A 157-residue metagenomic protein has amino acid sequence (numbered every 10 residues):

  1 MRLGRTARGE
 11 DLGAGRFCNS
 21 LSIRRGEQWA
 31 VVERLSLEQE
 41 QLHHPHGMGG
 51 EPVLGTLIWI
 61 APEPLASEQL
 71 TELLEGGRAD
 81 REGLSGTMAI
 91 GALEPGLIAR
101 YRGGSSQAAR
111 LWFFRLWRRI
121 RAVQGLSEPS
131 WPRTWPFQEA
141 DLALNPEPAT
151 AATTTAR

Functional and structural regions predicted by a protein language model:
L3-R157: A structural signal for small-residue-enriched, beta-sheet-centric alpha/beta enzyme cores and oligomeric scaffold folds
